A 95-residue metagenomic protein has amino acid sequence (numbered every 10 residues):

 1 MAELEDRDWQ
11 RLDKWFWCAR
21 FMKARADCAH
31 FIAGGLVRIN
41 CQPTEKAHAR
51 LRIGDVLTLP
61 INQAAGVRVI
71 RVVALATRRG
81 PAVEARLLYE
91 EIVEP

Functional and structural regions predicted by a protein language model:
M1-K14, C18, A26-H30, R38-P95: Strongly charged
G35: Glycine-centered, phosphate/nucleic-acid-interacting loop/turn motifs that mediate DNA/RNA or nucleotide
